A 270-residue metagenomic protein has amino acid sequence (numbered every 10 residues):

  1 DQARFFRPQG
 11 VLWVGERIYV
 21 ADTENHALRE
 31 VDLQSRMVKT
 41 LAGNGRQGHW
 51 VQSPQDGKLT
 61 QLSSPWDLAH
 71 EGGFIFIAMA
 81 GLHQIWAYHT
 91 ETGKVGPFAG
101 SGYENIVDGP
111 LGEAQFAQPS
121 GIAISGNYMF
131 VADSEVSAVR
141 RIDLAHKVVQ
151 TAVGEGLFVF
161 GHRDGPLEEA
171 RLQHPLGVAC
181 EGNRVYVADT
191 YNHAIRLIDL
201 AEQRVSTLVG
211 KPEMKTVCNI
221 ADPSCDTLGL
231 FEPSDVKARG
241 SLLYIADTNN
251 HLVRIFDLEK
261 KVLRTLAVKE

Functional and structural regions predicted by a protein language model:
D1-Q9, M37-S64, K94-Q118, V148-L176 (+2 more regions): Gly/Pro-rich loop segments of beta-rich domains
G15-E16, G72-G73, G126-N127, G182-N183 (+1 more regions): Short coil/turn segments that connect the beta-strands within blades of beta-propeller domains
V20-E24, I77-G81, V131-E135, V187-Y191 (+1 more regions): Conserved beta-strand positions in repeat-built beta-propeller and related beta-rich domains
H26-R29, M37, H83-W86, S137-R140 (+2 more regions): A short loop-to-beta-strand structural motif that recurs across blades of beta-propeller domains
D32-R36, H89-G93, D143-K147, D199-Q203 (+1 more regions): Short loop/turn segments that connect beta-strands within beta-propeller blades
K237-E270: Blade-level signature of beta-propeller repeat domains, shared across WD40, Kelch, NHL, RCC1 and BNR/Asp-box propellers
